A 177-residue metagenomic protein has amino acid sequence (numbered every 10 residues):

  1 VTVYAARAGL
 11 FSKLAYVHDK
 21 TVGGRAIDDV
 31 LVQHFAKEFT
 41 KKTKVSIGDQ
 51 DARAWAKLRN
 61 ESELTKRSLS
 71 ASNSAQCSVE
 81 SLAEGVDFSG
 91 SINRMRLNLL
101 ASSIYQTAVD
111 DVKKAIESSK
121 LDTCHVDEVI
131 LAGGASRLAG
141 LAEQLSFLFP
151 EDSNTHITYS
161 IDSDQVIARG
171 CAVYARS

Functional and structural regions predicted by a protein language model:
V1-S177: Oxyanion-binding/catalytic loops of NTP- or PPi-dependent enzymes
